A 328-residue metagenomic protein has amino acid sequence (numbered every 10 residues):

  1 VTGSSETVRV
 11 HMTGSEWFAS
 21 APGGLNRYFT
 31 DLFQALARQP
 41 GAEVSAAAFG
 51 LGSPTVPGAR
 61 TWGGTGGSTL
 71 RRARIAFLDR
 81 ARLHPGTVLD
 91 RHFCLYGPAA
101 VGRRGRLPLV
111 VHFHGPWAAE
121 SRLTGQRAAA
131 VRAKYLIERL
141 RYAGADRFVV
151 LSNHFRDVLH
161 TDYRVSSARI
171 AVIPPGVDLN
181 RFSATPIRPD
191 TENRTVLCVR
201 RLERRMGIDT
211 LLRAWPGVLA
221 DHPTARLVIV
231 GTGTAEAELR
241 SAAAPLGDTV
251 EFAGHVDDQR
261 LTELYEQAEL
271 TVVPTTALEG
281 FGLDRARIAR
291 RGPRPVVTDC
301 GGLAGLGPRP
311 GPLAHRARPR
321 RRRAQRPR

Functional and structural regions predicted by a protein language model:
V10, V88-D90, R103-R122, V149 (+1 more regions): Active-site proximal beta-strand in glycosyltransferases
H11, R188-M206, L212-P216, V228: Conserved donor-binding/catalytic core segment of Leloir-type glycosyltransferases
A129-F148: Membrane-proximal helix-turn-helix segments that form the acceptor-binding/catalytic region of lipid-linked
D146, E266-G280, P293: Acidic donor-binding loop of glycosyltransferase active sites
H154, G176: Carbohydrate-associated surface elements
E238-R260: Nucleotide-activated donor-binding/catalytic signature segment of Leloir-type glycosyltransferases, i.e., the conserved
H255-V256, L264-A268: Short alpha-helical donor nucleotide-sugar binding micro-motif in glycosyltransferases
Q259, A304-R328: Change "using UDP/GDP/dTDP sugars" to "using nucleotide sugars
